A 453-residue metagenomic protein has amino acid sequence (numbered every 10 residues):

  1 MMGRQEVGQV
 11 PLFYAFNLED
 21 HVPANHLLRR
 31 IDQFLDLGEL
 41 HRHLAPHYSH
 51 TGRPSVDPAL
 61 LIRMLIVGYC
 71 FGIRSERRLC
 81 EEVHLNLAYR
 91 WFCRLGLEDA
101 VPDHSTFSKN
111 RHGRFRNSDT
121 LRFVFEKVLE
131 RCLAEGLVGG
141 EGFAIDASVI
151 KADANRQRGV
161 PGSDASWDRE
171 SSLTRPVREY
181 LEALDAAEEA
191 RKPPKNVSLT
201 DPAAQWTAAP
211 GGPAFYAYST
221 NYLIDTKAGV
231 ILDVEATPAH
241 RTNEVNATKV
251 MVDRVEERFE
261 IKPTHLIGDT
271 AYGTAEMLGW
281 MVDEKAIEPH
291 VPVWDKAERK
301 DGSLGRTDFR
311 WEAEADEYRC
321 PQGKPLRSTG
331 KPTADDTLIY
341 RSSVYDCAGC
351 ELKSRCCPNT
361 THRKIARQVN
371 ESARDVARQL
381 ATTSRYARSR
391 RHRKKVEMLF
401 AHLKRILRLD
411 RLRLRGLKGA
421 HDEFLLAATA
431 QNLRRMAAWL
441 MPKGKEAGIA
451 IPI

Functional and structural regions predicted by a protein language model:
M1-N17, D164: Short, flexible loop/hinge motifs at secondary-structure junctions
G3-Q5, G72-L85, L95-I453: Anion-binding and metal-coordination hotspots
V10, F16, N25, Q33 (+7 more regions): Intrinsic-disorder/low-complexity peptide segments enriched for small residues
E19, P23, D32, D36 (+3 more regions): Amphipathic alpha-helical interaction elements
A24-I66, F71: Basic, short loop/linker segments at the boundary and entry of helix-turn-helix/winged-helix-like folds
V67-C70, L85, Y89: Amphipathic alpha-helical interaction surfaces
R90-R94: Short arginine-rich
